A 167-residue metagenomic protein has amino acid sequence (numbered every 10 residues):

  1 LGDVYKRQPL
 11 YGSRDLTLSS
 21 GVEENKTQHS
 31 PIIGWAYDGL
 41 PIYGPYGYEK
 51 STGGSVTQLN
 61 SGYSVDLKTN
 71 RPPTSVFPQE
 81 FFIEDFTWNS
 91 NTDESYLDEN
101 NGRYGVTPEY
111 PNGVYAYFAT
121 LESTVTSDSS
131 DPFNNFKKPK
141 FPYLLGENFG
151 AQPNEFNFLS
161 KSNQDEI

Functional and structural regions predicted by a protein language model:
L1-Y5: Short, small-residue-biased leader/transition segments that mark boundaries at the very start of proteins
K6-I167: A motif-centric signal for short, conserved binding hotspots located in accessible loops or intrinsically disordered
